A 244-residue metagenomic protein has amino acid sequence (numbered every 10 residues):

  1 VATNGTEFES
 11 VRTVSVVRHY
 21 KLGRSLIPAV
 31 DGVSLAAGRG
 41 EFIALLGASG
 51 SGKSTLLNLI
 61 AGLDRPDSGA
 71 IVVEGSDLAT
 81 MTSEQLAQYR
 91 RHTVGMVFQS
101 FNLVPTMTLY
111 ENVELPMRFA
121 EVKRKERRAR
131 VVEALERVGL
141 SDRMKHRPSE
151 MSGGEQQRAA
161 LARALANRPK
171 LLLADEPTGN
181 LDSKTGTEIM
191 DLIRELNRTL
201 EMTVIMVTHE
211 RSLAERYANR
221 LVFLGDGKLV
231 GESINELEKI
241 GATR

Functional and structural regions predicted by a protein language model:
V1-H19, E232-R244: ABC-family P-loop ATPase nucleotide-binding domain
F8-A218, F223-L224: ABC family nucleotide-binding domain
L221-I234: H-loop (His-switch) and adjacent beta-strand-loop-beta switch element of ABC-type ATPase nucleotide-binding domains
